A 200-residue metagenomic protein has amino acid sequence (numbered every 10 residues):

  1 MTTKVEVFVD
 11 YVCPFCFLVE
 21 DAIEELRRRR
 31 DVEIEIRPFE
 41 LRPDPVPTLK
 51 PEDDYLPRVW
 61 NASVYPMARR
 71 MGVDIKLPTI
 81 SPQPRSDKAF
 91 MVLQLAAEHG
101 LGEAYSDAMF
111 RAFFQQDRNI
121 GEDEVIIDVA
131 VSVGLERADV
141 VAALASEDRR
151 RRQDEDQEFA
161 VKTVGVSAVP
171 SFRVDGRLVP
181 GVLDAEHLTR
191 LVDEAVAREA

Functional and structural regions predicted by a protein language model:
M1-I23: Local sequence-structure signature of Cys/Sec-based thiol-disulfide redox active-site neighborhoods
T2, A89, A168-V169: A structure-centric signal for secondary-structure junctions around beta-strands
F15-V32, Y55, A108-A200: C-terminal cap of thioredoxin/glutaredoxin-like
F17-Q116: Structural alpha/beta surface segment adjacent to cysteine/selenocysteine redox centers across thiol/disulfide enzymes
